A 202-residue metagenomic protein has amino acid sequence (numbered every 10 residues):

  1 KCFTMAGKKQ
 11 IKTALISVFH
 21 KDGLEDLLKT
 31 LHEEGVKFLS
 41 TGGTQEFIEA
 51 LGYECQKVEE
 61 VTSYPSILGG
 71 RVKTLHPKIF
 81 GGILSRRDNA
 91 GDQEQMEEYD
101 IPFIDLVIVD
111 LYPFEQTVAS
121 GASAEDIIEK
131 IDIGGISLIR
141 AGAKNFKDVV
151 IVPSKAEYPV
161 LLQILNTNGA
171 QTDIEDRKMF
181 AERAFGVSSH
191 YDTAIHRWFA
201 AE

Functional and structural regions predicted by a protein language model:
M5-V61: N-terminal glycine-/serine-/threonine-rich phosphate-binding loop
A6, L31, M96-Y99, A141: Structural motif
K9-K12, I101-E202: Internal alpha/beta core interface subdomains
Q10-A14, P77-L84, A124: Short, basic, glycine/proline-bearing loop/turn elements
G23-L24, G91, I136-L138: Short glycine/serine/threonine-rich phosphate/pyrophosphate-binding segments that cradle anionic phosphate groups
D26-L28, E49-Y53, E60, I67-G70 (+5 more regions): Short acidic, glycine/serine/threonine-rich loops at helix termini
G43-P113: Glycine-rich nucleotide/cofactor/substrate-binding loop typically near the N-terminus or early in the first domain
